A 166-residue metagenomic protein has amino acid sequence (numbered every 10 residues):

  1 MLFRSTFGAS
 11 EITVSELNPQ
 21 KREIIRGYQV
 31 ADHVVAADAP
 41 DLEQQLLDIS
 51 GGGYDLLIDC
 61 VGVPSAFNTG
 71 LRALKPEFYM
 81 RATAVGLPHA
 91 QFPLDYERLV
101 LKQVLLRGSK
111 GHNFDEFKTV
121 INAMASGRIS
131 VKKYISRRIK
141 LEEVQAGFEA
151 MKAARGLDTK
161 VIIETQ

Functional and structural regions predicted by a protein language model:
M1-L2: Short, small-residue-biased leader/transition segments that mark boundaries at the very start of proteins
S5-T69: Adenosine-nucleotide cofactor-binding segment
F7, Y28, I49, A73 (+4 more regions): Change "in soluble alpha/beta enzymes" to "in soluble alpha/beta proteins
E16-L17, A37-D41, V61-G62, L87 (+3 more regions): Short beta->alpha linker loops
K21, L42, D95, E116-T119 (+1 more regions): Hydrophobic alpha-helical segments typical of transmembrane helices and their membrane-interface/capping positions
H33-V34, L106, Y134, R138: Conserved beta-strand scaffold positions in the cores of enzyme catalytic domains, especially in NTP/NDP-utilizing
G52, N68-L71, F114-Q166: C-terminal hydrophobic helical "lid"/dimerization subdomain of Rossmann-like NAD(P)H-dependent oxidoreductases
P64-S126, E164-Q166: Glycine-rich phosphate-binding loop and adjacent beta-alpha segment of Rossmann(oid) nucleotide-cofactor-binding
